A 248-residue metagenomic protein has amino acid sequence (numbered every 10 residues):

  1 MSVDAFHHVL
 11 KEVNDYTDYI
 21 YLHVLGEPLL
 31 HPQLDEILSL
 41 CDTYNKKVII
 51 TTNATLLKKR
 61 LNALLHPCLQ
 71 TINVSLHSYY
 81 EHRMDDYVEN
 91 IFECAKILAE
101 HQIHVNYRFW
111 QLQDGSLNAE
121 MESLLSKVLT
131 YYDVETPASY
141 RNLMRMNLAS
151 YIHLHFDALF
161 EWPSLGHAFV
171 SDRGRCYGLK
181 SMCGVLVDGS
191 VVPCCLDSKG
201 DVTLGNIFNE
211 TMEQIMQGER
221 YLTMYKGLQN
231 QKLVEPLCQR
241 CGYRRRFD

Functional and structural regions predicted by a protein language model:
M1-Y140: Conserved glycine-rich "GG(E/T)P / GGGxP" loop and the immediately following alpha-helix in the radical SAM core
L76-S78, C195-S198: Short, histidine-centered active-site or binding-site loop motifs used for metal coordination, general acid-base
L98-Y107, T130-S171, L196-R246: C-terminal accessory region of radical SAM enzymes
Y177-L179: Short, small/polar residue-rich loop motifs at catalytic or cofactor-binding pockets
M182: Short hydrophobic/aromatic beta-strand element in the GNAT-like acyltransferase core that lines or flanks the acyl-donor
V185-L186: Short, acidic, Ser/Thr-enriched surface-loop or helix-capping motifs
